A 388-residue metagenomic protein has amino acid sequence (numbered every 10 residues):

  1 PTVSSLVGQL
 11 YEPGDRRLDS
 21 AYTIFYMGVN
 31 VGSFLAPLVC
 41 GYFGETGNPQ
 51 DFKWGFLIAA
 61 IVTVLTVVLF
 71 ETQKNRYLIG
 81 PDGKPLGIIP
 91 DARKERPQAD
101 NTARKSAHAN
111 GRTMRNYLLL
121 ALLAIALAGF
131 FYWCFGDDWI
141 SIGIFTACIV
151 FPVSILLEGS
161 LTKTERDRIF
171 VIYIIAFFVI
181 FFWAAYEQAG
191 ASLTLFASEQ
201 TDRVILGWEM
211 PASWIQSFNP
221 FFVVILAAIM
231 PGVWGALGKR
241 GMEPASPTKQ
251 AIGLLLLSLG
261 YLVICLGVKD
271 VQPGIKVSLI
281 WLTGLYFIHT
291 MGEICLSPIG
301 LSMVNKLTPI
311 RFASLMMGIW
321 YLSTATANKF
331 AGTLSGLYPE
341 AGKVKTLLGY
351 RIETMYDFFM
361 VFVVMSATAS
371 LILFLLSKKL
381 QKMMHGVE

Functional and structural regions predicted by a protein language model:
P1-E12, I294-P309: Intracellular juxtamembrane helix-capping segments at the cytosolic ends of symmetry-related transmembrane helices
P13-F25, F52, L206-E209, L279-I280 (+1 more regions): Loop-to-transmembrane helix entry/capping segments in MFS-fold secondary transporters and related SLC/MFSD carriers
P13-G14, G41-T194, E199-V204, W234-R240 (+2 more regions): Intracellular loop-helix junctions on the cytosolic face of multi-pass helical membrane proteins
R17-L38, G44, I58-T66, A121 (+2 more regions): Glycine-rich segments within core transmembrane alpha-helices of 12-TM secondary carriers
L35-D51, G129-G136, A228-A236, F330-Y350: Transmembrane alpha-helix termini and helix-breaking/packing motifs in multi-pass membrane transporters
I144-L156, W208-R240, G253-Y261: Transmembrane alpha-helices of Major Facilitator/SLC transporters
I175-I180, P273-C295: Hydrophobic core of transmembrane alpha-helices in multi-pass small-molecule transporters, especially MFS/SLC-type
I252-G274: C-terminal ends and interior cores of transmembrane alpha-helices in multi-pass membrane transporters/permeases
